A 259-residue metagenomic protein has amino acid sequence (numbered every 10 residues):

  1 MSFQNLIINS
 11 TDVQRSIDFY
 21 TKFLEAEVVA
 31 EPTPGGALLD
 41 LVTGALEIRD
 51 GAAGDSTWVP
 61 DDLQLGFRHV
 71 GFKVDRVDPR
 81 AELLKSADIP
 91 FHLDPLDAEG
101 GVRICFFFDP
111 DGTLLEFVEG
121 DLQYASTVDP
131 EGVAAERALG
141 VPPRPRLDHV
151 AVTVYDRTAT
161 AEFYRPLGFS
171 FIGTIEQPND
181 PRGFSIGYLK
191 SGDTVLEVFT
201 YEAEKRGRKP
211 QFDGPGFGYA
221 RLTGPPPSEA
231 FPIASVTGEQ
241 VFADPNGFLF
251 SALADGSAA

Functional and structural regions predicted by a protein language model:
M1-I17, F67-V70, G120-A161, L167-I175 (+2 more regions): N-terminal beta-strand motif that seeds the catalytic metal site of vicinal oxygen chelate
S2-T11, A37-G44, T57-L83, R103-F108 (+4 more regions): Vicinal oxygen chelate
Q4-E47, D97, V152-V195: Core segments of cupin and vicinal oxygen chelate
V29, A81-P143, T174-K190, V195-E197 (+1 more regions): Vicinal oxygen chelate
E47-R49, K73, D94, F199 (+1 more regions): A cross-family glycoside hydrolase active-site/sugar-binding cleft signature
R49, D75, V118, E197-F199 (+1 more regions): A structural feature that tracks compact, well-ordered secondary-structure segments with a strong bias toward
D50-D55, A203: Conserved donor-binding loop and adjoining core beta-sheet/short helix segment in diverse acyl/aminoacyl transferases
G54-T57, A134-E136: Short, flexible segments with low predicted structural confidence
